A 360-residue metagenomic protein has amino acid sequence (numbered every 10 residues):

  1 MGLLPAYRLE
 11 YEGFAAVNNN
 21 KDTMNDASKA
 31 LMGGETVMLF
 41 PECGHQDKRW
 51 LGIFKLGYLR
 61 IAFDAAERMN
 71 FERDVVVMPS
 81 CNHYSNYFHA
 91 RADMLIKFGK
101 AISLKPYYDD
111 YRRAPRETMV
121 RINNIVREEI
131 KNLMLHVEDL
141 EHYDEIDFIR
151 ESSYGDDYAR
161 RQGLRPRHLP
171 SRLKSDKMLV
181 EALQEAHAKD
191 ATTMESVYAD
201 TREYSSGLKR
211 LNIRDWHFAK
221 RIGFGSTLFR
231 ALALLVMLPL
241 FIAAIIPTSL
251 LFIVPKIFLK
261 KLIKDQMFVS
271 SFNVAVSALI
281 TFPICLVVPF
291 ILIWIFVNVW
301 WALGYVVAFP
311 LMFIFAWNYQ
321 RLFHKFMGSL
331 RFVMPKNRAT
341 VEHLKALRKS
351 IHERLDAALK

Functional and structural regions predicted by a protein language model:
M1-E117, F224, L238-K360: Soluble catalytic domains of membrane acyltransferases
E67, I146-S152, L173-H187, T193-Y204 (+8 more regions): Generic structural signal of hydrophobic/aromatic residues within well-ordered alpha-helices of folded domains
R116-N124: Helical lid/core segments from catalytic subdomains that handle acyl or acyl-like groups
N124, E128-H217: Long, charge-rich alpha-helical interaction segments
E181-K260: Membrane-proximal, non-transmembrane alpha-helical segments
